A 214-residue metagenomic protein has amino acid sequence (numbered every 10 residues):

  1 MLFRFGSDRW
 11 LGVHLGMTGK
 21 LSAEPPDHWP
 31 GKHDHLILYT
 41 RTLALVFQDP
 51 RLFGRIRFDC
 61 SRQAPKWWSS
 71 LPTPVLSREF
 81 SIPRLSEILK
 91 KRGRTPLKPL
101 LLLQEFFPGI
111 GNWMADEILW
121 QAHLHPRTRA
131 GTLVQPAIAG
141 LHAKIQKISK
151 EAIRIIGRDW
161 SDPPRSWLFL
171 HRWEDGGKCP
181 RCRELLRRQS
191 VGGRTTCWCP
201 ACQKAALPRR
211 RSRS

Functional and structural regions predicted by a protein language model:
M1-I56, D175-R181, R187, R194-S214: A cross-family signal for N-terminal binding/gating loops and helix N-caps that shape access to the active site
L2, L71-P74, R154-G157: Short low-complexity stretches enriched in small and charged residues
L11-G109, M114-Q121: Phosphate/anion-contacting hairpin/loop surfaces
S86-S214: Basic, nucleic-acid-binding surfaces and adjacent catalytic neighborhoods in DNA/RNA-processing proteins
